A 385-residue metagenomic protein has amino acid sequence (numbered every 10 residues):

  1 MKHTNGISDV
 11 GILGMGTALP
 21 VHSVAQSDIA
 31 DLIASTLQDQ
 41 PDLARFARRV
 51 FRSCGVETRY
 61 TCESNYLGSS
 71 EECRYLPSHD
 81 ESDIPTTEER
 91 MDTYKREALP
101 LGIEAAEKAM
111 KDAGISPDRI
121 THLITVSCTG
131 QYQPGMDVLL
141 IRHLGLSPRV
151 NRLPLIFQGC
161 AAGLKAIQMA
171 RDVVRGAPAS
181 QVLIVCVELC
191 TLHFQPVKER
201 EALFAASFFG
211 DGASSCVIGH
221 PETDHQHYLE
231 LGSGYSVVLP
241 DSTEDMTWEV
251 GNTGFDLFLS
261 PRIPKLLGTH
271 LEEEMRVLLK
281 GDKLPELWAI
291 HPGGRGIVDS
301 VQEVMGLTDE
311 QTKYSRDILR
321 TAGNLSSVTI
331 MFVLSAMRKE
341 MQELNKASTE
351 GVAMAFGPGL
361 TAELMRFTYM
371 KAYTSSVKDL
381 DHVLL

Functional and structural regions predicted by a protein language model:
M1-T93, Q181, C190, P196-T269 (+4 more regions): Condensing-enzyme catalytic core mediating Claisen C-C bond formation in acyl metabolism
I7-S8, P117-T121, P148-N151, A177-V182 (+5 more regions): Short coil/turn connectors at secondary-structure junctions
I12, C54-L146, K283-V298: Conserved beta-ketoacyl condensing-enzyme motif
R52, V56, E97-D112, A213 (+2 more regions): Short, well-ordered amphipathic alpha-helical segments that serve as non-catalytic structural scaffolds within diverse
I103, M110, C128-G130, L139-R142 (+5 more regions): Claisen-condensing/thiolase-fold acyl-transfer catalytic domains that form or cleave C-C bonds in fatty acid
E104, Y132-V138, I184-F204, S233-V250 (+2 more regions): Active-site-adjacent elements of ketosynthase-type condensing enzymes
P148-V150, L155, K165-M169, C186-D211: Active-site glycine-rich loop that binds ribose-phosphate moieties when present
